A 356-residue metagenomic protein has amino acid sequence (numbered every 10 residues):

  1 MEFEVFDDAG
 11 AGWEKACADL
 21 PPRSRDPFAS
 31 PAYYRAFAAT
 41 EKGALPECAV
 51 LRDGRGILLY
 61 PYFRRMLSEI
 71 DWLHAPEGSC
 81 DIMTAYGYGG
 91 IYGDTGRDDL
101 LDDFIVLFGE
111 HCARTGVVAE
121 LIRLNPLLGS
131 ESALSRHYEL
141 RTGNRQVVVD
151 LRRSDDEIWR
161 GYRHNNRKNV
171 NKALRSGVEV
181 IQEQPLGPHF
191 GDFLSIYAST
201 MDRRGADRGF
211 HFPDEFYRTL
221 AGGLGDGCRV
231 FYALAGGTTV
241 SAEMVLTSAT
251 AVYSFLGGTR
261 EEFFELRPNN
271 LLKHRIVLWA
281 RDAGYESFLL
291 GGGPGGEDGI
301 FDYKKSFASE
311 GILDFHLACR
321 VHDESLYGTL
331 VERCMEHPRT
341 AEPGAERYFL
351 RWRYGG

Functional and structural regions predicted by a protein language model:
E2-D71, L124-E265: A conserved beta-strand-loop-helix scaffold within acyl/acetyltransferase catalytic domains
A44-P46, R114-V117, C228, Y285: Short, high-confidence coil segments that cap the C-terminus of an alpha-helix and link into the following beta-strand
V50, V106, F216-T329: Aromatic (often tryptophan-rich) hydrophobic motifs at membrane interfaces
R64-L67, A133-E157, E286-G356: Active-site/acyl-donor-binding loops of N-acyltransferases
R64-Y88: Conserved acyl-donor/pantetheine-binding loop and adjacent beta-alpha core of acyl/acetyltransferases and related
Y88-R97: The substrate-binding groove and active-site-proximal loops of carbohydrate-active enzymes, especially glycoside
D98-G143: Non-catalytic accessory segments adjacent to catalytic cores
E120-L121, I181, S287-G291: Short catalytic-loop micro-motif centered on adjacent basic/acidic residues
